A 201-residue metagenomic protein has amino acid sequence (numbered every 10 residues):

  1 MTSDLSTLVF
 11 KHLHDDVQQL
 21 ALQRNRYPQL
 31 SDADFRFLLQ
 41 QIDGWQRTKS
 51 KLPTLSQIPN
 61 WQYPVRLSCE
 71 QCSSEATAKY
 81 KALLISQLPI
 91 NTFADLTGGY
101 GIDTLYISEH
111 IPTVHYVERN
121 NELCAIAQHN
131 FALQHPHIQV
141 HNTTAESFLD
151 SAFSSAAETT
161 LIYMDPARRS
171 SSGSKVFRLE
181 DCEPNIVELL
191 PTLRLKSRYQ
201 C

Functional and structural regions predicted by a protein language model:
M1-C201: SAM-dependent transferase fold signal centered on methyltransferase-like domains, encompassing both Class I
